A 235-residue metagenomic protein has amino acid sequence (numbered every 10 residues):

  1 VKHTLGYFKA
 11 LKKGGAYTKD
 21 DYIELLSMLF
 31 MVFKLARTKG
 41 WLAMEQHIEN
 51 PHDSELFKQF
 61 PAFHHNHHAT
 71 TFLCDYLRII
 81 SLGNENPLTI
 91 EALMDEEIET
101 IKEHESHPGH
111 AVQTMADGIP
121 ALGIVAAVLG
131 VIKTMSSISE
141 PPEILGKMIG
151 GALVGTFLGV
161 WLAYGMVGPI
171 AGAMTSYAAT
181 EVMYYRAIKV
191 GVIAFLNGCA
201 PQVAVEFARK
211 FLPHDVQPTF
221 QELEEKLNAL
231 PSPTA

Functional and structural regions predicted by a protein language model:
V1-P108, T180-A235: Large intracellular
L93, E97-S176: Helix-termination/interfacial motifs at the ends of transmembrane alpha-helices
